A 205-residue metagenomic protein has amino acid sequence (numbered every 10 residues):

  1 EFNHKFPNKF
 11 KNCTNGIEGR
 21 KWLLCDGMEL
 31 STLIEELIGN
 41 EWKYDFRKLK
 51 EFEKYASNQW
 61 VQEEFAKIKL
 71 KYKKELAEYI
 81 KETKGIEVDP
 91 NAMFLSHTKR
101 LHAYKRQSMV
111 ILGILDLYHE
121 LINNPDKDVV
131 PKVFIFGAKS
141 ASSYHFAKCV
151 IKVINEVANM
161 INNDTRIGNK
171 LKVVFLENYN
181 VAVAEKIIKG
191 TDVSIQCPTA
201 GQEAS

Functional and structural regions predicted by a protein language model:
E1-S205: Catalytic cores of carbohydrate-active enzymes across secretory and cytosolic contexts
